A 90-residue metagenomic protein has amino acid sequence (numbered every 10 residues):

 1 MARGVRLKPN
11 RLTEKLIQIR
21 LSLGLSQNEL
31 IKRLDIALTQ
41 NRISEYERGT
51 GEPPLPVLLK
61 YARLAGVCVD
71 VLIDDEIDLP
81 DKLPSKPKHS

Functional and structural regions predicted by a protein language model:
M1-N10, L21, R63, I73-S90: Short, charged recognition helix plus adjacent turn of helix-turn-helix-like nucleic-acid-binding domains
T13-I17: Short C-terminal alpha-helical element
G24-E45: Short alpha-helical DNA-recognition segment
L34, E47, V57, I73-E76: DNA major-groove recognition helix of helix-turn-helix
P54-V71: DNA major-groove recognition helix of helix-turn-helix/homeodomain DNA-binding modules
